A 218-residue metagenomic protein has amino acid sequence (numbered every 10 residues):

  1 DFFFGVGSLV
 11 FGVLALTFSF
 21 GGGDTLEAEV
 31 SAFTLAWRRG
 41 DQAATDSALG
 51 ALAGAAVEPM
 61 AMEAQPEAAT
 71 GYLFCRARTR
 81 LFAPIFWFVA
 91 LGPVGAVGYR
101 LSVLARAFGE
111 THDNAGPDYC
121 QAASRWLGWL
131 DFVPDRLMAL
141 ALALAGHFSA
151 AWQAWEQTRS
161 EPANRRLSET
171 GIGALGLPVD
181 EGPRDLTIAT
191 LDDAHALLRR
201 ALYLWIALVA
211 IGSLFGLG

Functional and structural regions predicted by a protein language model:
D1-G218: Hydrophobic N-terminal alpha-helices or hydrophobic patches in metabolic proteins across all domains of life
